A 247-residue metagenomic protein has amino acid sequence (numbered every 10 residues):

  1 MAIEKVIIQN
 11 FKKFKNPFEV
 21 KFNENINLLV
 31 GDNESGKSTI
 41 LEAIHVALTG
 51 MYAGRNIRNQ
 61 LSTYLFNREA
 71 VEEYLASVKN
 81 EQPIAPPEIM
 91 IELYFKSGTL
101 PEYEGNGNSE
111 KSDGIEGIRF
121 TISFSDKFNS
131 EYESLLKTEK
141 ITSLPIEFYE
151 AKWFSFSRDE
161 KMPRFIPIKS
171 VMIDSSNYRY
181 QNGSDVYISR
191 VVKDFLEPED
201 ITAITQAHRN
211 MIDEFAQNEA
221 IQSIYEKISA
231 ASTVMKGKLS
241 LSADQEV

Functional and structural regions predicted by a protein language model:
M1-G50, R55-A70, K79: Pre-Walker A-like glycine/lysine-rich segment at the N-terminus of P-loop NTPase domains
N10-K12, I26, F95-T99, F124 (+2 more regions): Short, flexible loop/turn elements at secondary-structure junctions
F14, A85, T233-M235: Short flexible coil/turn linkers enriched for glycine and charged/polar residues that connect secondary-structure
K21, E92-Y94, T121, K152-F154 (+2 more regions): Residues in well-ordered beta-strands of folded domains
H45-A53, S125, F156, K193 (+2 more regions): Non-catalytic alpha-helical coupling and interface elements of nucleotide-dependent molecular machines and regulators
N67-F156, E160-M162: Nucleotide-state sensing region of NTPase/ATPase domains
L136-E197: A conserved P-loop NTPase coupling/switch region
Y187-V247: Extended helical coiled-coil dimerization/tether regions that scaffold and oligomerize large DNA-maintenance assemblies
